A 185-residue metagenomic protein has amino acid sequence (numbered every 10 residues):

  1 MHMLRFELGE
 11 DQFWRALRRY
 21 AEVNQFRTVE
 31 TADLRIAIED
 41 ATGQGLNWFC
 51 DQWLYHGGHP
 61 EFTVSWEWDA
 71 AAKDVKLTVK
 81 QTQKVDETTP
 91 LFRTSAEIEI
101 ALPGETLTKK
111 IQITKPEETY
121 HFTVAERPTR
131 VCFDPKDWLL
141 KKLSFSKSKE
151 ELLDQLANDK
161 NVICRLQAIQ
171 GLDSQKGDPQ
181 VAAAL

Functional and structural regions predicted by a protein language model:
M1-L77: Amphipathic alpha-helical substructures
F6-E10, S174-P179: Glycine-rich, acidic and aromatic/proline-enriched surface loops and short helix-turn segments that act as binding
Q25, E151-K160: HEAT/HEAT-like alpha-solenoid repeats
L46, K160-Q167, V181: Positions within the helices of HEAT/ARM-like alpha-solenoid repeats
L46-N47, G57-P135: Beta-strand-rich binding/interaction modules
P135-F145: Short acidic/polar inter-strand loop motif in beta-rich domains
L139-K141, I163-G177: Structural detector for internal amphipathic alpha-helices that build alpha-solenoid repeat scaffolds
F145-Q155, G177-L185: Amphipathic alpha-helical scaffolding segments comprising HEAT/armadillo-like alpha-solenoid repeats
